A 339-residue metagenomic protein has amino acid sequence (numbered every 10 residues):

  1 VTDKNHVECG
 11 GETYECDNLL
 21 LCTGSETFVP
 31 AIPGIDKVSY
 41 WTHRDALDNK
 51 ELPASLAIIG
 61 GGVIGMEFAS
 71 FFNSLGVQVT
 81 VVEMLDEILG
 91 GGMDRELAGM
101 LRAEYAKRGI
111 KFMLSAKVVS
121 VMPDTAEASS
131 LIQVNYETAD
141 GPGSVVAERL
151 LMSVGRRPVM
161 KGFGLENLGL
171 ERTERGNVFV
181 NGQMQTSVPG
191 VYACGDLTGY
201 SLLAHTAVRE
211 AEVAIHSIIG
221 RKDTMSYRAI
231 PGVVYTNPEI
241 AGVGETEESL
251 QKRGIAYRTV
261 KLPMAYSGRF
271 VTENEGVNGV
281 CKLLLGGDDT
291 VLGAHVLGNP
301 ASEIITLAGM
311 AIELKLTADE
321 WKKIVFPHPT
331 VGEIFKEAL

Functional and structural regions predicted by a protein language model:
V1-T23, F112, V119-Q133: Feature captures the FAD/FMN-dependent oxidoreductase FAD-binding
C9-N18, D140-R149, S187: Core beta-strand elements of the Rossmann-like FAD/NAD(P) dinucleotide-binding domain in flavoenzyme oxidoreductases
T23-Q78, V82, K111-F112, E166-L168 (+2 more regions): Glycine-rich dinucleotide-binding loop and its adjacent helix/turn
E26-F28, E171-T173, R221-P231, I255-V260: A short alpha-helix-loop-beta-strand transition element characteristic of N-terminal alpha/beta dinucleotide-binding
T27, G169, G176-G190, T246-E247 (+2 more regions): FAD-binding beta-loop-beta segment adjacent to the flavin cofactor pocket
D36-L52, S144-I219: FAD-site-proximal beta/loop scaffold in flavoenzymes
L47-D48, P53-A57, V63-Y136, G141-G143 (+2 more regions): Rossmann-like dinucleotide-binding cores of NAD(P)H-dependent redox enzymes
I219, Y235-T246, Q251-L339: Flexible, glycine-rich terminal cap/loop adjacent to redox cofactors in electron-transfer oxidoreductases
